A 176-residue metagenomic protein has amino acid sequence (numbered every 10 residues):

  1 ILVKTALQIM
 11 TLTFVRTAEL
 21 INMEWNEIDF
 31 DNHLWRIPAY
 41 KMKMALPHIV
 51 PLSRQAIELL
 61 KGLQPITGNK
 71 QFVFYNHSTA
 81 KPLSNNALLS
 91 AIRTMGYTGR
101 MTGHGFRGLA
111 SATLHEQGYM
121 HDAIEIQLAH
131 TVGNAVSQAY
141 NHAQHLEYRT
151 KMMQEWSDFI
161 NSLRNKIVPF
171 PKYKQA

Functional and structural regions predicted by a protein language model:
I1-K4, T13, V50, L63-Y75 (+3 more regions): Short, basic (Lys/Arg/His-rich) helix/loop patches that form interaction surfaces in the mid-to-C-terminal regions
I1-M23, D31, M42-L46, I66-T67 (+2 more regions): Basic, Lys/Arg- and aromatic-enriched nucleic-acid-binding interface segment
M10-F14, T113, I160-L163: Conserved short hydrophobic patches within well-ordered secondary structure
T13, N22-P65, T131-A135: Conserved tyrosine-mediated DNA breakage-rejoining catalytic core shared by Y-recombinases
E27-L34, T98-R100, Y119-N141, S162-V168 (+1 more regions): Short, polar N-cap/turn motifs at the start of nucleic acid-interacting alpha helices
K43, R54, E58-K70, Y75-A80 (+2 more regions): C-terminal secondary-structure termini that scaffold catalytic or DNA-interacting sites
P47, Y140-A143: Active-site rim elements
